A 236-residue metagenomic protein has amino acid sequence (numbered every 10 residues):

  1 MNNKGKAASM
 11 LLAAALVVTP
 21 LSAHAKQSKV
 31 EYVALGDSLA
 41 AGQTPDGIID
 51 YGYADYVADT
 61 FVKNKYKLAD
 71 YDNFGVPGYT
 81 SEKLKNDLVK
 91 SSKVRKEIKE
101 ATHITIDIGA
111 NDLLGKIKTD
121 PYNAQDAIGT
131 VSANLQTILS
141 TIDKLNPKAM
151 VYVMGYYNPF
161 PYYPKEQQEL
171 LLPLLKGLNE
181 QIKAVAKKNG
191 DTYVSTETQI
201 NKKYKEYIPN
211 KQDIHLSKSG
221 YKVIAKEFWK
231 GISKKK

Functional and structural regions predicted by a protein language model:
M1-A25: Sec-dependent N-terminal signal peptides of Gram-positive bacterial secreted proteins and lipoproteins
A25-P77, V94, K222: Serine-esterase "nucleophile elbow" of acetyl-processing enzymes
A25-Q27, Y56, L84-A101, T137-K144: Short amphipathic alpha-helices and their capping/turn segments at secondary-structure boundaries
E31-G36, A40, D70-G75, T102-D107 (+3 more regions): Structural recognition of the beta-strand scaffold that forms the well-ordered cores of secreted hydrolase catalytic
N64, T137-M150, Q181-V194: A structural motif corresponding to the C-terminal end of an alpha-helix and its immediate exit/capping segment
K85, Q125-I128, S132, K218-W229: Short, amphipathic alpha-helical "lid/cap" segments that border enzyme active or binding sites
K85-G129: Oxyanion-hole/transition-state-stabilizing segment in secreted/luminal serine hydrolases and related acyltransferases
Y156-K236: Catalytic His-Asp segment of secreted/periplasmic serine-dependent ester chemistry enzymes
